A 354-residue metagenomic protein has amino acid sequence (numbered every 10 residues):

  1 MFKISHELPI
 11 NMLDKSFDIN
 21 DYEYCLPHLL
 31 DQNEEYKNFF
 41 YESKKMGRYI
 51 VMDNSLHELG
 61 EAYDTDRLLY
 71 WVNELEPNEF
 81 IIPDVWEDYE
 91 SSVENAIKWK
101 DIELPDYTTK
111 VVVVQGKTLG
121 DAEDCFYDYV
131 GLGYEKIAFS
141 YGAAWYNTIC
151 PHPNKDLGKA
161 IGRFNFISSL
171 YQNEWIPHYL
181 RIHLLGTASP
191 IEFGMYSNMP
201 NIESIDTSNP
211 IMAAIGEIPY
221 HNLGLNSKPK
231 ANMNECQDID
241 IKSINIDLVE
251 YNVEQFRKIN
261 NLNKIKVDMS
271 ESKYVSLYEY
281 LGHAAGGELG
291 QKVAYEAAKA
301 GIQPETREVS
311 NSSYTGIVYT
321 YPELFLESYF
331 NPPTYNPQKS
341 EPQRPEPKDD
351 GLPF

Functional and structural regions predicted by a protein language model:
M1-L13, L69, F166-I182, S189-V267: Alpha/beta catalytic cores of nucleotide-metabolism and tRNA/nucleoside-modifying enzymes
M1-P105: Non-catalytic, usually N-terminal nucleic-acid engagement modules in DNA/RNA processing proteins
L13-D14, N33-K37, L119-E123, P190-G194: Short, well-ordered alpha-helical microsegments
I19-E23, M46-G47, E76-N78, P105-Y107 (+3 more regions): Glycine-enriched alpha-helix->loop->beta-strand junction motifs that scaffold or abut catalytic
D53, V112, Y196: Conserved, mostly hydrophobic/aromatic
E74-N78, D101-K110, L132-G133, F166-R181 (+1 more regions): A structural motif corresponding to the C-terminal end of an alpha-helix and its immediate exit/capping segment
W86, Q115-L185, S189-I191, P210-N232: Glycine/Thr-rich beta-alpha phosphate-binding loop at enzyme active sites
N263, V267-F354: Positively charged, phosphate-engaging catalytic surfaces used for nucleic-acid and nucleotide handling
